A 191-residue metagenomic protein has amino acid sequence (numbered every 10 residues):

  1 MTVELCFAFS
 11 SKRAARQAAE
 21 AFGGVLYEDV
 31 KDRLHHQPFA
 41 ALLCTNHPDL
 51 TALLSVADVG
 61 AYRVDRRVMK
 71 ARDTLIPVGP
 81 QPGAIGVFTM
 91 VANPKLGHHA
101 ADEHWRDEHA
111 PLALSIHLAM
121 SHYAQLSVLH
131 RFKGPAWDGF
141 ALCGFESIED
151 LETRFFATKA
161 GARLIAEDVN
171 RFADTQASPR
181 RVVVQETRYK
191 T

Functional and structural regions predicted by a protein language model:
M1-T191: Macromolecular interaction modules
